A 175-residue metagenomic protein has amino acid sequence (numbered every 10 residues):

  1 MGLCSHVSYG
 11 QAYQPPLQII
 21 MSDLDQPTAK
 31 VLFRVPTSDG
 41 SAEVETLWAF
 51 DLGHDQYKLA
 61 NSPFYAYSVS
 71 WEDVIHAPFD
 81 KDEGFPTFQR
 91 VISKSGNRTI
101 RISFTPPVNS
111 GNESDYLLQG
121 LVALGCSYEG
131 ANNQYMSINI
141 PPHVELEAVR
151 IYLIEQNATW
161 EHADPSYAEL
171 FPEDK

Functional and structural regions predicted by a protein language model:
C4-S41: Extended boundary segments
D51-N61: Short, structured beta-strand/loop micro-motifs enriched in basic residues and often containing a Trp
D80-I92: Short, Lys/Arg- and Gly-enriched loop/turn segments at beta-strand edges
I92-P107, M136: Short glycine-/aliphatic-rich beta-strand segments at the starts of folded cytosolic domains
V108-K175: Helix-rich terminal scaffold detector
